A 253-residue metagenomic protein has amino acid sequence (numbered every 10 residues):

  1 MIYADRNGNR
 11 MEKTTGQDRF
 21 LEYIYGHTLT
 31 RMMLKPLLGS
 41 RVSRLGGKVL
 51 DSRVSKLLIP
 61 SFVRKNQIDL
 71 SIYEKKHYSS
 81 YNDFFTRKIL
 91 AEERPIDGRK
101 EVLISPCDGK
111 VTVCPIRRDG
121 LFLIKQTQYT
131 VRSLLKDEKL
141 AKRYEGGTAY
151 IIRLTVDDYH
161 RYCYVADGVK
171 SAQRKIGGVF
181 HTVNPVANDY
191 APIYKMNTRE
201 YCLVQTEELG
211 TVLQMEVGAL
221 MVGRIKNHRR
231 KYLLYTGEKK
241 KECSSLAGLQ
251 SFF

Functional and structural regions predicted by a protein language model:
M1-F253: Contiguous, well-folded functional domains in the mature portion of proteins
